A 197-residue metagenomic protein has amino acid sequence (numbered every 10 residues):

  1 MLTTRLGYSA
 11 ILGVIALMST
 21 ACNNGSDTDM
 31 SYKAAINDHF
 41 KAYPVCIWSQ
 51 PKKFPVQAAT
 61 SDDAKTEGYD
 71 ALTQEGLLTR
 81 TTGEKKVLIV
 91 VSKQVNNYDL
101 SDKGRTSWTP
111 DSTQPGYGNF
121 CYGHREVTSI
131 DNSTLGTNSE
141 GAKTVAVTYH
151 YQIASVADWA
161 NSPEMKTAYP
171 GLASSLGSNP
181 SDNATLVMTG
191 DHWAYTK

Functional and structural regions predicted by a protein language model:
M1-A10: Bacterial N-terminal signal peptides that target proteins for export
M18-A21: C-terminal motif of bacterial Sec signal peptides marking the signal peptidase cleavage site
N23-G25: Bacterial signal peptide processing site
D38-A71: Post-signal-peptide N-terminal segment of Sec-exported extracytoplasmic proteins
A64-T79, G83-K85: Basic amphipathic alpha-helical segments that dock to polyanions
T79, A146-D158, P170-K197: Short beta-strand edge/turn micro-motifs at domain boundaries
T79-Y122: Accessory beta->alpha helical hairpin/"wing" motif in late/C-terminal subdomains of nucleic-acid enzymes
G123-E140: Short amphipathic beta-strand and strand-loop transition segments with alternating hydrophobic
